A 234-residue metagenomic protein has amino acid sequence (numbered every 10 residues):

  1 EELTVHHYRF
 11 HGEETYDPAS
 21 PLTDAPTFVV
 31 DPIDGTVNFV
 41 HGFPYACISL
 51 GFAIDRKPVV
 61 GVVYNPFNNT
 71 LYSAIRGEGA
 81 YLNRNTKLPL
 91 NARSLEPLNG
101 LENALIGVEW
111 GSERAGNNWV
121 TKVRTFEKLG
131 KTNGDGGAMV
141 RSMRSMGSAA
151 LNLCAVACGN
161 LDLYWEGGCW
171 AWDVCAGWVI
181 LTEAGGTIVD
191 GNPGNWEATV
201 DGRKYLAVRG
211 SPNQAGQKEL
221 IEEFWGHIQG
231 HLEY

Functional and structural regions predicted by a protein language model:
E1-I33, E233-Y234: N-terminal subdomain of lithium-sensitive/metallo-dependent phosphomonoesterases centered on the IMPase/IPPase/PAP
R9, V60, L105, D162-L163: Short, Asp-centered acidic motifs that coordinate Mg2+ and/or phosphate in catalytic or ligand-binding sites
F10, T36, N65, A74 (+4 more regions): Residue-level signal for inorganic ion chemistry
P21-N85: DPxDG-like acidic metal-binding loop motif
P26, L101-L105, R203: Nucleotide donor/acceptor-binding cores
A80-L82, K87-P89, E113, P212-K218: Short helix-loop capping/hinge motifs at secondary-structure junctions, enriched in acidic/polar residues
L95-K122, F126-M146: Short loop->beta-strand "edge-of-pocket" segments that line small-molecule binding or catalytic clefts across diverse
R124, T132-A138, S142-Y234: Oxyanion/phosphate-interacting regions
